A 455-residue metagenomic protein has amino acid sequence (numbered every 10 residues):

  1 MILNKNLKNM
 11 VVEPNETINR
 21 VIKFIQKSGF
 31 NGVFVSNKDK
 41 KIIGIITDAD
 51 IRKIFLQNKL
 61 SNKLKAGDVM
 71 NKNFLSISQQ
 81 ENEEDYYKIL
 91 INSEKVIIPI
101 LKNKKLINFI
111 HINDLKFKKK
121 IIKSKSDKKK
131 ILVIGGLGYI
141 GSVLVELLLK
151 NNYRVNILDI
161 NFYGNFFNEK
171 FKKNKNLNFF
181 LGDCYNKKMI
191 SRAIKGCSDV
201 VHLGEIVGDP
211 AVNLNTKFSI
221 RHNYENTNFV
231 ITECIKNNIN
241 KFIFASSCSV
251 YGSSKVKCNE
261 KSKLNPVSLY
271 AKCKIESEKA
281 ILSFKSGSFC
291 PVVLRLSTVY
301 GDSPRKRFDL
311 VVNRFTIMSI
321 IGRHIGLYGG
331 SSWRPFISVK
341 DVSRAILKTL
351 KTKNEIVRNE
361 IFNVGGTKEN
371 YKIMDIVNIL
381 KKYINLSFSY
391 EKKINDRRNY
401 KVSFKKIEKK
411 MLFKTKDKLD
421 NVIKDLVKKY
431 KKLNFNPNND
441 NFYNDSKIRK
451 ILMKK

Functional and structural regions predicted by a protein language model:
M1-M10, E16, N62-F74, D127: Bateman (tandem CBS) regulatory domains
M10-G29, S36-N37, F55, L75-K95 (+2 more regions): The conserved cystathionine-beta-synthase
I121-D199: N-terminal Rossmann/SDR dinucleotide-binding element
C184-H222: NAD(P)H-binding glycine-rich loop region in Rossmannoid oxidoreductase-like domains and their noncatalytic homologs
Y185, L214-F229, L264, S268 (+1 more regions): Glycine-rich NAD(P)-binding loop of the Rossmann-fold in SDR/ketoreductase-type enzymes
N228-L269: Conserved Rossmann-fold NAD(P)-dependent oxidoreductase catalytic core, especially the SDR/UDP-sugar
V256, V267, K279-R334, V339-L350 (+1 more regions): NAD(P)-dependent short-chain dehydrogenase/reductase
R323, L327-K455: C-terminal substrate-binding subdomain of Rossmann-fold SDR/epimerase-dehydratase oxidoreductases
